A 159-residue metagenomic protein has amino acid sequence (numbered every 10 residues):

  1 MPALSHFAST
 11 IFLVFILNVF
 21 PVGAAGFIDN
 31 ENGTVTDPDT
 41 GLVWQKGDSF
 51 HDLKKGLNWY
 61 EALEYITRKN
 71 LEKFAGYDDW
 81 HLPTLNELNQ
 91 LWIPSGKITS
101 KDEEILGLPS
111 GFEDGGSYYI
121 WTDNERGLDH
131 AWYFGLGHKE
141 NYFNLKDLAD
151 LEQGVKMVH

Functional and structural regions predicted by a protein language model:
M1-I11: Bacterial N-terminal signal peptides that target proteins for export
S9-V19: Bacterial N-terminal signal peptides
G23-W80, L151-K156: Extracellular adhesion/carbohydrate-recognition regions
D29, D37, Y133-Y142: Acidic/polar residues at beta-strand termini and the immediately following turn/coil
D52-K55, S100, Y142: A short local loop/turn or secondary-structure capping micro-motif enriched for an aromatic residue
L63-D79, L85-L136: An exposed tryptophan-centered "aromatic clamp" motif
G137-H159: Disulfide-stabilized, aromatic/cysteine-rich ligand-recognition loop
